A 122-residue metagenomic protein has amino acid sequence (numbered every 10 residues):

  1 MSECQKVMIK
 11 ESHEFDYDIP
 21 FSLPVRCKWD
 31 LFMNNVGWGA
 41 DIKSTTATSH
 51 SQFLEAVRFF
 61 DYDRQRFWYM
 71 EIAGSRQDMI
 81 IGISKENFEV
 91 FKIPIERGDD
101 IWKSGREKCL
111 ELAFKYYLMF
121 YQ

Functional and structural regions predicted by a protein language model:
M1-S51, C109: Catalytic cores of nuclease domains that cleave nucleic-acid phosphodiester backbones
E55-F59, D63, W68-Q122: Metal-dependent nuclease catalytic regions and adjoining charged, substrate-binding loops involved in nucleic-acid end
